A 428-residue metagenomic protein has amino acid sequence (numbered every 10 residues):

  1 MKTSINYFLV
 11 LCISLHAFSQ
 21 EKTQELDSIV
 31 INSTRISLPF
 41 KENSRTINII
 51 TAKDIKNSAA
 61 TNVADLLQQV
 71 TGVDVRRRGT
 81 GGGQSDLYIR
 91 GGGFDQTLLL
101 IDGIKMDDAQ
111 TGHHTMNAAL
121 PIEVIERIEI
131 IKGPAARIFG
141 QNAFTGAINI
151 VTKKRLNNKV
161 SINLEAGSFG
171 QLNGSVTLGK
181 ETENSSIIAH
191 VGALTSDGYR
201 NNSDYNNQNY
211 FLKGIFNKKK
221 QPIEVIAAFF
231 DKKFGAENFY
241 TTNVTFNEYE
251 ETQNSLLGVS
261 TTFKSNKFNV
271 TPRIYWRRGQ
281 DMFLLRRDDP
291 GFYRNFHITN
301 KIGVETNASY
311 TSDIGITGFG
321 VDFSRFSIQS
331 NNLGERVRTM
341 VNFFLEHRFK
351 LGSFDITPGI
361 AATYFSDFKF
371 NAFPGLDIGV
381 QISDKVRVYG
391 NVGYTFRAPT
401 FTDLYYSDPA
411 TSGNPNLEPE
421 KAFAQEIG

Functional and structural regions predicted by a protein language model:
S28-K56, D86: N-terminal periplasmic "start-of-domain" segments of outer-membrane beta-barrel proteins
A64, Q68-I104, E126: Extracytoplasmic beta-strand/coil segments of soluble accessory domains associated with Gram-negative outer-membrane
D86, I104-K132, I150-K153, N414: Short acidic/polar hinge/loop motifs at secondary-structure boundaries that mediate gating or recognition
A147, T152-K180, H190-G192, S196-S203: Short strand-turn segments of transmembrane beta-barrel domains in outer membranes, especially the first one or two
N158, N184-I188, K220-V225, K233 (+5 more regions): Repeated loop/turn-to-beta-strand initiation elements of outer-membrane beta-barrel proteins
A166-S168, T182-N184, A193-D197, K218 (+9 more regions): Transmembrane beta-strands of outer-membrane beta-barrel pores
S196-N207, K220-K301: Flexible loop and strand-edge segments within Gram-negative outer membrane beta-barrel domains
T241-K264, R387, Y394-G428: Outer-membrane beta-barrel signature, preferentially recognizing the C-terminal barrel domain of Gram-negative
